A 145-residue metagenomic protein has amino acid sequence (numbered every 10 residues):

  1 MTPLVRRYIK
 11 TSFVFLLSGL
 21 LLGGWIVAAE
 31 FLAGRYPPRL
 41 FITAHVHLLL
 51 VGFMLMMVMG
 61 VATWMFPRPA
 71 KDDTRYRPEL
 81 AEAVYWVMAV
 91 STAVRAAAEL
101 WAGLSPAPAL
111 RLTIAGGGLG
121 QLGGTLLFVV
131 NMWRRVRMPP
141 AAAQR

Functional and structural regions predicted by a protein language model:
M1-R145: Hydrophobic alpha-helical transmembrane segments of multi-pass integral membrane proteins
